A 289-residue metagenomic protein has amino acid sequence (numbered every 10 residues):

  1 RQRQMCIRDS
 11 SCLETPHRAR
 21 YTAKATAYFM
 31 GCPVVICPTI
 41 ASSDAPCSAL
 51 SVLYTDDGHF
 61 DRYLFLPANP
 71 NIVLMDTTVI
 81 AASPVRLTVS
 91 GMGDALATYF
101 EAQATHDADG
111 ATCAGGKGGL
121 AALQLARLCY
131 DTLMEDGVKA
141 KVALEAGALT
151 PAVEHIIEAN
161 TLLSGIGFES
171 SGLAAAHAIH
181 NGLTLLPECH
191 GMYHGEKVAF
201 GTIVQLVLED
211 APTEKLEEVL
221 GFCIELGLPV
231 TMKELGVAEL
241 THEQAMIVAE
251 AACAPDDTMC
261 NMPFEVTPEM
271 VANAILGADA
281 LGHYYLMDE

Functional and structural regions predicted by a protein language model:
Q2-I7: Short, small-residue-biased leader/transition segments that mark boundaries at the very start of proteins
R8-S10, P16: Short acidic/histidine-rich motifs immediately flanking catalytic phosphotransfer sites in two-component signaling
P16-A25, S43-C47, G172, A176: Short glycine/serine/threonine-rich phosphate/pyrophosphate-binding segments that cradle anionic phosphate groups
A25-A121: A glycine/threonine-rich phosphate-anchoring loop and its flanking beta-alpha core in nucleotide/phosphate-binding
Y99, Q103-D107, A140, L226 (+1 more regions): A short secondary-structure junction motif
G110-L228: Active-site segments that bind and position negatively charged phosphate/pyrophosphate groups
A211-E289: C-terminal charged capping/lid subdomain of soluble metabolic enzymes
